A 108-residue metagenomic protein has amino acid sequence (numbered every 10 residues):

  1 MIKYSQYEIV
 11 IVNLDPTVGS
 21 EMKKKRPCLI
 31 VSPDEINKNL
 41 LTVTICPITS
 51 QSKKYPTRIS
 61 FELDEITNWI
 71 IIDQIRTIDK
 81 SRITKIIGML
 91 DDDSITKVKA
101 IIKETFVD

Functional and structural regions predicted by a protein language model:
M1-D108: Conserved functional hotspots at enzyme active or ligand-binding sites that engage polyanionic ligands
